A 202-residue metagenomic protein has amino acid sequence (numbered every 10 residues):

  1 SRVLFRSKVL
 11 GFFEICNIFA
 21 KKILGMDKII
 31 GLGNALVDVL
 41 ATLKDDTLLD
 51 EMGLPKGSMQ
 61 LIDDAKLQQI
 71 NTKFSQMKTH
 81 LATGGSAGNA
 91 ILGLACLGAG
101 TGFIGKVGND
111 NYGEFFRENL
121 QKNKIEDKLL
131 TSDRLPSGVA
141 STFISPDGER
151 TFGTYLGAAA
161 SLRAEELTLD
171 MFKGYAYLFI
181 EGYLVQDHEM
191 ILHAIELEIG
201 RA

Functional and structural regions predicted by a protein language model:
S1-L4: Short, small-residue-biased leader/transition segments that mark boundaries at the very start of proteins
M26-G102: Glycine-rich phosphate/adenosyl-contacting loop at the front of the ribokinase-like
A95-G102, I125, G174-Y177, R201: Short, surface-exposed connector motifs at secondary-structure boundaries
T101-K128: A glycine-rich beta-to-alpha transition motif near the start of alpha/beta enzyme domains, typified by
K128-D133, T142-H188: Conserved phosphate-binding/catalytic loop of the ribokinase/pfkB sugar-kinase fold
M190-E198: Catalytic-core regions built around general acid/base machinery
